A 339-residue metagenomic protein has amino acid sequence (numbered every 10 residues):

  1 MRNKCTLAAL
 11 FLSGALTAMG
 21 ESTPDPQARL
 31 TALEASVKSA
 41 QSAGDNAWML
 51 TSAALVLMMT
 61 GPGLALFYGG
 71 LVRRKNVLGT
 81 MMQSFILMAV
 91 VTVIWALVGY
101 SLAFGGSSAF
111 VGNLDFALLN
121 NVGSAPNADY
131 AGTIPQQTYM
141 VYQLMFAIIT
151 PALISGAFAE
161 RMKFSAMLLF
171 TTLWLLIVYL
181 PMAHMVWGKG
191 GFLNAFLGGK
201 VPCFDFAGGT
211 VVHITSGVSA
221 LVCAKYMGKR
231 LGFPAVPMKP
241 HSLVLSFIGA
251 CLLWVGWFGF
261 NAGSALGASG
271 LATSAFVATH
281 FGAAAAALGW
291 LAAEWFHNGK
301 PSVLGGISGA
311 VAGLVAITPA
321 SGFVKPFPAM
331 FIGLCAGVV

Functional and structural regions predicted by a protein language model:
R2-T6, L10-S13, A18-V339: Hydrophobic alpha-helical transmembrane bundles of multi-pass membrane proteins
